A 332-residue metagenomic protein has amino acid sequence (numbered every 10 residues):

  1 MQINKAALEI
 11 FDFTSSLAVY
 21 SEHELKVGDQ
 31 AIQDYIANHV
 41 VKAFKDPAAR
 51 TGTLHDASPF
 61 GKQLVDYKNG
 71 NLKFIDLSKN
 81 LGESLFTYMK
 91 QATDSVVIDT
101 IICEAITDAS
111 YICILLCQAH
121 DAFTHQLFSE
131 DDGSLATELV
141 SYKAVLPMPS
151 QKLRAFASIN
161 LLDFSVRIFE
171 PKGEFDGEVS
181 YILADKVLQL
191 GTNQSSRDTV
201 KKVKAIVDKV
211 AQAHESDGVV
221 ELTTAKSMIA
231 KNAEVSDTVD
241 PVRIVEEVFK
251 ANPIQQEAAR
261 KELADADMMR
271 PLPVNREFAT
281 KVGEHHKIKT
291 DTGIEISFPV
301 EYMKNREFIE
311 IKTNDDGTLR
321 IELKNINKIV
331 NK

Functional and structural regions predicted by a protein language model:
Q2-V282: Long, hydrophobic alpha/beta structural blocks
E246-K332: C-terminal structured domains
